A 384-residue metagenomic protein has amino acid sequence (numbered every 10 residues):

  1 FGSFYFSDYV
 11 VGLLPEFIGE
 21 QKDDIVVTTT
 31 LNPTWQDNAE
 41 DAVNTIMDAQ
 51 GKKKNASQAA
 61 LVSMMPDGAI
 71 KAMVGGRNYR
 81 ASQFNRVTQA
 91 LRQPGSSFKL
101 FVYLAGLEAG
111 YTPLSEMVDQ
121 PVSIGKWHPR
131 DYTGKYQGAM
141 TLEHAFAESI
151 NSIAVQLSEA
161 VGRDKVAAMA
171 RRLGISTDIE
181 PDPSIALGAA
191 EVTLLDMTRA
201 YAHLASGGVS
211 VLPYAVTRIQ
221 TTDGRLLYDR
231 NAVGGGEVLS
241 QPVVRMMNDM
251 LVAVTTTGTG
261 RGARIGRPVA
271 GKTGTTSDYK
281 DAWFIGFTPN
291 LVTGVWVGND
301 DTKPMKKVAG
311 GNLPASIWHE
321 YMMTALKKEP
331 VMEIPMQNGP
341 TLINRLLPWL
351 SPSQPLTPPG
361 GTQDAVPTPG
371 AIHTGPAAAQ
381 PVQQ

Functional and structural regions predicted by a protein language model:
F1-S7, G12, Y111-V166, D182 (+2 more regions): Conserved catalytic neighborhood of penicillin-recognizing serine enzymes
L13-D24, R261-V269: Surface-exposed, Gly/Pro/Thr- and Asp/Glu-enriched linker/hinge segments that connect structured elements
I18-L100, L104, Y111-S115, D164-L173 (+2 more regions): Periplasmic/cell-envelope proteins involved in peptidoglycan metabolism and beta-lactam response
Q21-K22, Q83-T88, H128-P129, E180-P183 (+2 more regions): Short acidic, glycine/proline-rich loop/turn micro-motifs
T29-K52, L61-S63, M73, N78-F84 (+3 more regions): A penicillin-recognizing enzyme superfamily signal
A39, G68, K99-V102, G106 (+6 more regions): Conserved structural-core and active-site-/substrate-pathway-adjacent residues in large, well-folded domains of enzymes
H128-D131, G162-R199, G208, P213-A215: Mid-domain, small-residue-enriched loop/turn segments at the edges of structured enzyme/sensor domains
A371-Q383: Short, low-complexity, Pro/Ser/Thr/Gly-rich segments in the mature regions of secreted, periplasmic
